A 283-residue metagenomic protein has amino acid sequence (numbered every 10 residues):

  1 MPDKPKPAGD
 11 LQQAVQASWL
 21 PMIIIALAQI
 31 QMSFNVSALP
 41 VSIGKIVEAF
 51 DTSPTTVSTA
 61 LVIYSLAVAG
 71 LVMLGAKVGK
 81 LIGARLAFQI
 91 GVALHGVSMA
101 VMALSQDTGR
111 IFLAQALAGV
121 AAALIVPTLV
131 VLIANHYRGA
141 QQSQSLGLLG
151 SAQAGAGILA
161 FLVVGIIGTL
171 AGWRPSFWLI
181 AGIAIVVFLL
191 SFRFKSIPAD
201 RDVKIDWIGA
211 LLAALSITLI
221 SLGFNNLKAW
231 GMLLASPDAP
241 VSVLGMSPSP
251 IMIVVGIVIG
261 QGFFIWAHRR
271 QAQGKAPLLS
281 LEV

Functional and structural regions predicted by a protein language model:
M1-A17: Intrinsic disorder in cytosolic terminal tails and internal cytosolic loops of multi-pass membrane transporters
V15-A26, T108, D206-L211, L215: Primarily residues marking transmembrane-helix entry/exit sites
A17-S65, G70-V72, I125: Extracytoplasmic
I24-L27, Q31, A38-I43, V72 (+11 more regions): Hydrophobic residues within membrane-embedded alpha-helical segments of Major Facilitator Superfamily
I43, L74-A76, V164: Hydrophobic/aromatic and small-residue hotspots that mark the transmembrane alpha-helices of Major Facilitator
K45-I46, L132, I166, L222 (+1 more regions): A residue-level signal for alpha-helical anchor/packing sites in multi-pass solute transporters
K80-G209, A213: Helix-loop-helix hairpins in multi-pass membrane proteins, especially solute transporters
L170-V283: Hydrophobic transmembrane-helix bundles of small-molecule transporters
